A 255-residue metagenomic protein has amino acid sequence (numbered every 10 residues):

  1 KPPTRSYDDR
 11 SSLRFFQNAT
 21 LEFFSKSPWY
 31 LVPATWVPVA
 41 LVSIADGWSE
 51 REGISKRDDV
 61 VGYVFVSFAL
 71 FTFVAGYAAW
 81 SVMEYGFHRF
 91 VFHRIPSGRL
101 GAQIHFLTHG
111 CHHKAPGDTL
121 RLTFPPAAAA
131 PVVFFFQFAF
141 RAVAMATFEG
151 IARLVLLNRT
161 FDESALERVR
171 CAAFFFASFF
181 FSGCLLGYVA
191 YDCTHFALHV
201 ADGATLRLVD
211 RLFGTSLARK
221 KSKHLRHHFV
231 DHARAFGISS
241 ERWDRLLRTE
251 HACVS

Functional and structural regions predicted by a protein language model:
K1-S182, V230-S255: Non-catalytic, topology-defining segments of multipass membrane proteins
M83, F87-H88, R94-P96, A190-R211 (+1 more regions): Juxtamembrane/interfacial segments flanking transmembrane helices
F181-D192: Alpha-helical membrane-embedded segments
Y188, A218, G237-E241: A structural signal for well-ordered alpha-helical segments within the folded catalytic domains of diverse enzymes
F196-H199, R226-F229, R245: Short basic/hydrophobic patches in alpha-helices and adjacent helix-turn junctions that form amphipathic surface motifs
A204-L208, K223-I238: C-terminal transmembrane module of eukaryotic multi-pass membrane proteins
L217-R226, R248-A252: Structured partner-binding subdomains within large eukaryotic complex subunits
